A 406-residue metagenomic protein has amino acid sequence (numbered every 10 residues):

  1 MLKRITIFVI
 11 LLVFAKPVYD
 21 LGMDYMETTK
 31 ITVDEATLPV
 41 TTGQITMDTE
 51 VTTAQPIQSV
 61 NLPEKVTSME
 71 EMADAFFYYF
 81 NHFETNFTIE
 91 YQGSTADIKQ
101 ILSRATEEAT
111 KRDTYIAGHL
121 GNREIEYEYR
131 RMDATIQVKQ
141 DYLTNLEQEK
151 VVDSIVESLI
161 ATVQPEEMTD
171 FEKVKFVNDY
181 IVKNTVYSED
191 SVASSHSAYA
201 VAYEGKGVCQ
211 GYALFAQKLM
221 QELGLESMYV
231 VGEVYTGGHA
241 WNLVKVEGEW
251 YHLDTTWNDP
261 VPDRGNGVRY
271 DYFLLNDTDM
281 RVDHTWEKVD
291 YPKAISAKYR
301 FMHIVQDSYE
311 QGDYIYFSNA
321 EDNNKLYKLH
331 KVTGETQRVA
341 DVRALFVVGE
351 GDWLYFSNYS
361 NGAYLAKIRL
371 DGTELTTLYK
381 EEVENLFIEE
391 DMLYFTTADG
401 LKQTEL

Functional and structural regions predicted by a protein language model:
L2-M168, D283-L406: N-terminal accessory/pre-domain segments preceding catalytic cores
S103-T106, N178-V182, Q217: Generic solvent-exposed, charged/amphipathic alpha-helical segments that serve as macromolecular interface scaffolds
N145-V201: Secondary-structure boundary elements
A200-Q210: Periplasmic OmpA-like peptidoglycan-binding domain that tethers envelope proteins to the cell wall
G211-N276: Hydrophobic/aromatic-rich core segments of domains that either
T278-R281: Soluble, acidic/polar mature domains that operate outside membranes
